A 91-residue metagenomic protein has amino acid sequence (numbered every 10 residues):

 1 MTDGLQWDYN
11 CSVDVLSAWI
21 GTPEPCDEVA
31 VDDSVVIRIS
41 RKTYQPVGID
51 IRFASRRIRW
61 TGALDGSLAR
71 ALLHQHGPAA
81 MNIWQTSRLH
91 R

Functional and structural regions predicted by a protein language model:
N10-C11, S40-R41: Short, acidic, Ser/Thr-enriched surface-loop or helix-capping motifs
V15-I20: Short, aliphatic-rich beta-strand segments
E24, F53-R56: A short acidic/small-residue loop/turn micro-motif
D27-V31: Short loop/turn motifs at secondary-structure junctions and domain boundaries
R56-L68: A short, polar/charged loop-to-alpha-helix boundary motif
R70-R91: Cysteine/selenocysteine-centered motifs that mediate thiol-based redox chemistry or coordinate metal-sulfur cofactors
